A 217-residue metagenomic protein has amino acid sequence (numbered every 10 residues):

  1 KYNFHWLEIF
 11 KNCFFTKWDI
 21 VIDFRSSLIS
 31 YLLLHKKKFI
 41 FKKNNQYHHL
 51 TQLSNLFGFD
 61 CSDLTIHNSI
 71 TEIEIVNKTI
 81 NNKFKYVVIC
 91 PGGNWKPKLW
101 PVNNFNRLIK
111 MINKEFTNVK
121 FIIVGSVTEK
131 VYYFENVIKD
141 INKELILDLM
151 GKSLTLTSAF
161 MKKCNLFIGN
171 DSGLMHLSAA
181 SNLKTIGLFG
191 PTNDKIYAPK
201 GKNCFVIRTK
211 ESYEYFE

Functional and structural regions predicted by a protein language model:
K1-E217: Catalytic machinery of carbohydrate-active enzymes, primarily nucleotide-sugar-dependent glycosyltransferases
